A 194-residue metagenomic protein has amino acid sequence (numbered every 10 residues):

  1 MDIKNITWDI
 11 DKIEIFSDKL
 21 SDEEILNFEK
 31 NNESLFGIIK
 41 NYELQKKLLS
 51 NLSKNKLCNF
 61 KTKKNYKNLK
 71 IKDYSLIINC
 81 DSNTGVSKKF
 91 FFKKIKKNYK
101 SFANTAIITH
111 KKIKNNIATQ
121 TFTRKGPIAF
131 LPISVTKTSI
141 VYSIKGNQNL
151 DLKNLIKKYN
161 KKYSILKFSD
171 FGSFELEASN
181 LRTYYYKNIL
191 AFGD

Functional and structural regions predicted by a protein language model:
M1-T7: N-terminal glycine-rich dinucleotide-binding loop that anchors FAD/FMN and/or NAD(P) in oxidoreductases
W8-F91, I95-N104: Conserved N-terminal helical subregion
I15, F130-P132, Y184: A structural signal for short hydrophobic beta-strand segments in well-ordered beta-sheet cores
C58-K63, D170-S179: Short gly/ser/thr-rich secondary-structure transition/capping motifs
D73, S101, K137, K187-N188: Conserved catalytic motifs of the protein kinase core domain
I78, F192-D194: Active-site flanking residues adjacent to catalytic metal/cofactor-binding acidic residues
D81-F171, L176: Conserved FAD-binding catalytic core of PHBH/FMO-like flavoproteins
F174-A191: FAD-binding beta-loop-beta segment adjacent to the flavin cofactor pocket
